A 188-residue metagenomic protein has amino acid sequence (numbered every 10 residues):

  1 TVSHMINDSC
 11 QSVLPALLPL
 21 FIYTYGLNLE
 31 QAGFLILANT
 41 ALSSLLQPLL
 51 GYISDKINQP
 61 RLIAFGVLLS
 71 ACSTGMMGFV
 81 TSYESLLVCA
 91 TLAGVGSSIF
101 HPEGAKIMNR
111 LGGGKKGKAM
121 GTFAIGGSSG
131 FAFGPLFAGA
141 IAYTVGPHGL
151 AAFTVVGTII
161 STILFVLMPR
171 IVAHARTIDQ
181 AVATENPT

Functional and structural regions predicted by a protein language model:
S12, T40-P48, F131-A132: Residue-level signature of mid-helix packing/kink "hotspots" within the transmembrane helices of 12-pass Major
G26, N58, F79-E84, G113: Helix-breaking motifs and short loop linkers at transmembrane-helix boundaries and internal kinks in secondary membrane
L45-T81: Conserved MFS/SLC helix-loop-helix module at the cytosolic interface between two early adjacent transmembrane helices
S73, E84-L92: Paired small-residue
C89-G126: Cytoplasmic helix-loop-helix junction between adjacent transmembrane helices in 12-TM secondary transporters
F123-P169: Helix-loop-helix hairpin linking two adjacent transmembrane segments in secondary transporters
F153, V166-P187: Flexible cytoplasmic inter-helical loops of multi-pass small-molecule transporters
